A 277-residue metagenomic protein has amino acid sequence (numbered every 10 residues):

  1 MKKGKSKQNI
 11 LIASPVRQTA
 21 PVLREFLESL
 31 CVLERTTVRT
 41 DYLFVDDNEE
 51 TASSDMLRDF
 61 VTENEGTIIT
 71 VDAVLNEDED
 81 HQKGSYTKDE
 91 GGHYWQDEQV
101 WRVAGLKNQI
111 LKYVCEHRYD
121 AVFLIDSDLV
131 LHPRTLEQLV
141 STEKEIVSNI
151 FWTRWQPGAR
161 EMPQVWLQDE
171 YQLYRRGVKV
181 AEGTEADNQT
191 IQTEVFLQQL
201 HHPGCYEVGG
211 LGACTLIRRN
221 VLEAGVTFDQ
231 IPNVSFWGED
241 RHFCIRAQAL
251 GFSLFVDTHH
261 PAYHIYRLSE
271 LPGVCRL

Functional and structural regions predicted by a protein language model:
Q8-S14, L30, T40-V45: Hydrophobic targeting segments
T19-L33, D55-M56: Short, well-formed alpha-helical segments that are part of the catalytic scaffolds of diverse glycosyltransferases
E28-R39, E49, E63: Short, acidic, metal-binding catalytic loop of nucleotide-sugar glycosyltransferases
R39-E49, V71-D78: Short beta-strand/loop segment that forms part of the nucleotide-sugar
M56-Y119: Active-site-proximal specificity loops/subdomain of glycosyltransferases
L111, H132-I231: Conserved catalytic core of nucleotide-sugar-dependent glycosyltransferases
R118-V130: Short beta-strand-to-loop acidic/aromatic patch adjacent to the donor-nucleotide binding site
L197-L277: C-terminal catalytic/acceptor-binding lobe
